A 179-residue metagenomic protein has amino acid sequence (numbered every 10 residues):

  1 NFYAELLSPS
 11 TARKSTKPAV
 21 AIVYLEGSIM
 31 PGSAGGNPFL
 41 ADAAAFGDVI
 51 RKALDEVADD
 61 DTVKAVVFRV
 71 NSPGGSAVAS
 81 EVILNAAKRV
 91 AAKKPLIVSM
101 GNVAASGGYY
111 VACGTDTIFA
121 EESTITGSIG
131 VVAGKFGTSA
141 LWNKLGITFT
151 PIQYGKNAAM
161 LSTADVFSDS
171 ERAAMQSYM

Functional and structural regions predicted by a protein language model:
N1-V98, N102-M179: Small-residue-centered hinge/linker elements
